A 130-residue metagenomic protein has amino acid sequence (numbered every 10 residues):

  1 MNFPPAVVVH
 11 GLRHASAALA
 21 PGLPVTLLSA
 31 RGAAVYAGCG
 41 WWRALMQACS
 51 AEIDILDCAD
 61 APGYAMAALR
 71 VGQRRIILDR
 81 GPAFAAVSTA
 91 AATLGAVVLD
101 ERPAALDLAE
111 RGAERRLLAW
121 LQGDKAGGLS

Functional and structural regions predicted by a protein language model:
M1-P5, H10-A30, P62-R74, L118-S130: Alpha/beta enzyme core
V7-V9, V25, V35, I53 (+4 more regions): Extended aliphatic helical segments
V8-L12, I55-P62, D79-G81, R102: Glycine-rich beta-to-alpha transition loops that act as phosphate-gripper elements at the mouths of alpha/beta enzyme
A17-A20, R43-A48, A67, A86-T89 (+1 more regions): Alpha-helical scaffolding segments of alpha/beta enzyme cores, especially the outer helices of TIM-barrel or partial
P21-P24, S29-A33, R80-S130: Conserved anion-binding
L28-V71: N-terminal active-site wall of soluble small-molecule enzyme domains
C58-A90: Mid-chain, well-packed structural core segment of small domains
